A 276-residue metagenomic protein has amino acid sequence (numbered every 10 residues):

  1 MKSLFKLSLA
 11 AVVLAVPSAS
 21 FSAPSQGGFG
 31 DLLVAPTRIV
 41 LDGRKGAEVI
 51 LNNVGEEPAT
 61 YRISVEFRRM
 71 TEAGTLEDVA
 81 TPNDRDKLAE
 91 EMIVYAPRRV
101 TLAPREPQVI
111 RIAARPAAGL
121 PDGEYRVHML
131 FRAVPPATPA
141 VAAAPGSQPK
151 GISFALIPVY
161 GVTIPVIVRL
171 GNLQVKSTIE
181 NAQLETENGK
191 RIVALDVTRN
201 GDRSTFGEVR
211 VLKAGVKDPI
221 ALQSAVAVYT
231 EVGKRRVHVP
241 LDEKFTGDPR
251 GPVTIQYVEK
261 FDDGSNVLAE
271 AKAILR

Functional and structural regions predicted by a protein language model:
M1-A10: Bacterial N-terminal signal peptides that target proteins for export
P17-S22: N-terminal signal peptide c-region/cleavage motif recognized by signal peptidases
P24-E57, R99, K176-N188, T198: Beta-sheet-dominated interaction scaffolds and their linkers
D42-E48, Q108-V109, P121-H128, G189-V193: Short, solvent-exposed loop/turn segments enriched in Ser/Thr/Gly
E56-K87, R132, T198, D202-K217: Short acidic, flexible loop segments centered on an aromatic residue
E66, R115-I167, G247-R276: Terminal connector regions
T81-A118, K217-T246: Intrinsically disordered, low-complexity Pro/Gly/Ser/Thr-rich segments with frequent PxxP/GP/PP motifs and embedded
Q174-G215: A mid-sequence, solvent-exposed acidic-amphipathic segment
